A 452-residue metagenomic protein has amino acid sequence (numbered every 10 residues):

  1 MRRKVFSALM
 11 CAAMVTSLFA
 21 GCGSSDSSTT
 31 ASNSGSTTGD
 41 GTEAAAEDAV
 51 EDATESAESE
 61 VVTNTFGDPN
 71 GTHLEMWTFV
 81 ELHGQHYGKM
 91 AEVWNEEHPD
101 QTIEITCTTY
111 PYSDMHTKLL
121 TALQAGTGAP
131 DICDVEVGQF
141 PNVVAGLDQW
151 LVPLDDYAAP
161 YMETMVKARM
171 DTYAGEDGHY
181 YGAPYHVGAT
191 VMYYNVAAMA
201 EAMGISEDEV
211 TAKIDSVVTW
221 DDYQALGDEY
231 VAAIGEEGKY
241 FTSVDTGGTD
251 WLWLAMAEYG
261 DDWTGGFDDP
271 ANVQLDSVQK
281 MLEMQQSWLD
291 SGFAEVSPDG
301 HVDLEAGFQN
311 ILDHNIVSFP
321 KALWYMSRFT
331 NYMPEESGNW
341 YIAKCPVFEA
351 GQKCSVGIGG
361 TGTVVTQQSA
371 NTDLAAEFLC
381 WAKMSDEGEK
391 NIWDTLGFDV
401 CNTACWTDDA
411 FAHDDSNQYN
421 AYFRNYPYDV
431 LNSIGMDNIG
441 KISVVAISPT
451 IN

Functional and structural regions predicted by a protein language model:
A20-N33: Bacterial lipoprotein signal-peptidase II cleavage site
D52-F66, C133-V191, D221-Q224, G235 (+3 more regions): Hinge/lid segment of periplasmic solute-binding proteins
V61-T65, E81-T102, A197: Short, polar/charged alpha-helical segment
V93, E97-K167, T172, H179 (+5 more regions): Extracytoplasmic "Venus flytrap"/periplasmic binding protein-like
E96, D100-T102, D155, A159-M162 (+4 more regions): Helix-loop-helix "hinge/cap" segment bordering the ligand-binding cleft or interdomain interface
E96, E104, Q124-T127, A174 (+2 more regions): Extracytoplasmic/periplasmic substrate-recognition and gating elements
S113-T117, E236-S243, Y259-N339, C345: Extracytoplasmic ligand-binding clamshell segments of periplasmic binding protein
V356-G357, Y419-N452: C-terminal capping/gating helix-and-loop segments adjacent to ligand/active sites or protein-protein/ligand interfaces
